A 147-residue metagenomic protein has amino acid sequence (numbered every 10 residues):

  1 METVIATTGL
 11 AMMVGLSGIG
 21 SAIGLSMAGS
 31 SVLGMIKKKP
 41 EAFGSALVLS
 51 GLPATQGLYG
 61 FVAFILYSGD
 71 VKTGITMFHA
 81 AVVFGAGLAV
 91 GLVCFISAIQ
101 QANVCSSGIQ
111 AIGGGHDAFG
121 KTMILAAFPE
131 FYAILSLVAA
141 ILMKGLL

Functional and structural regions predicted by a protein language model:
M1-L147: Hydrophobic, small-residue-rich transmembrane alpha-helices and their short perimembrane loops in multi-pass membrane
